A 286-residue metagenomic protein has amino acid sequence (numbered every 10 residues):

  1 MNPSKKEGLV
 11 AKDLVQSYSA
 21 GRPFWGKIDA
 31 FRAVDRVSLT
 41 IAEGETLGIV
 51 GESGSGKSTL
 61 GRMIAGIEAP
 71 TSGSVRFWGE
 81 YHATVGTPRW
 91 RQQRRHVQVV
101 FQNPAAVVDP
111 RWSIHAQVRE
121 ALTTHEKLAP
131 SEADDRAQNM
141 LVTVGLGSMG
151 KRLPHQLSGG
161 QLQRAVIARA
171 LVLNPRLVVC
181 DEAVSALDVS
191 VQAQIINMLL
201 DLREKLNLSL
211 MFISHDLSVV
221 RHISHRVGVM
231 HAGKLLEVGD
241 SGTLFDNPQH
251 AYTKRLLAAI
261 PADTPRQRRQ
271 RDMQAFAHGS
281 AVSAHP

Functional and structural regions predicted by a protein language model:
N2-E7, A20-W25, A30, D240-P286: Short catalytic/signature loops enriched in Gly
P23-I28, H82-Q98, A116, T124 (+2 more regions): ABC ATPase NBD coupling module
G73-H82: Conserved ABC transporter NBD signature motif
E132-S148, L257-A258: Conserved ABC ATPase "signature" region
L153-L157, Q161: Conserved ABC ATPase signature
V172-R176: A short, proline-enriched helix->beta-strand linker immediately N-terminal to the Walker B motif in ABC-type P-loop
